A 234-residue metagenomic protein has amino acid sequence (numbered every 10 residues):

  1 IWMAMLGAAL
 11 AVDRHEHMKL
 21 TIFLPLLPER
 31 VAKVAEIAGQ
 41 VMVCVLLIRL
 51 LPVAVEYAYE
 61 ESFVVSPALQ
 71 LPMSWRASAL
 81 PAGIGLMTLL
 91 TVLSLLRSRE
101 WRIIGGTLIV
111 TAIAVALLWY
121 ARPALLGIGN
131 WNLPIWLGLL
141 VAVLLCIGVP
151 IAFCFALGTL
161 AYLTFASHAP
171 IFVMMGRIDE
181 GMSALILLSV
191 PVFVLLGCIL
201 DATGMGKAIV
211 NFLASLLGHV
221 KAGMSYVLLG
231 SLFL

Functional and structural regions predicted by a protein language model:
I1-G129: Alpha-helical transmembrane segments and membrane-interface helix-loop junctions in multi-pass membrane proteins
W2, W131-H168, L188-L195: Hydrophobic mid-bilayer segments of alpha-helices in multi-pass membrane transport proteins, especially secondary
L10-R14, V92-L96, L145-I147, T164-S167 (+1 more regions): Structural signal for the C-terminal ends of transmembrane alpha-helices and the immediately following loop
H17, P123-L126, F165-L234: Membrane-embedded alpha-helical segments and adjacent helix-loop junctions characteristic of multi-pass solute
L26, Q70, C146, A202 (+1 more regions): Helix-loop interface residues and adjacent transmembrane-helix termini in multi-pass membrane transporters, primarily
V34, S78, I135-G138, F153 (+2 more regions): Hydrophobic alpha-helical transmembrane segments
M87-T91, A112, L137-A142, L232: Hydrophobic, membrane-inserted alpha-helices
